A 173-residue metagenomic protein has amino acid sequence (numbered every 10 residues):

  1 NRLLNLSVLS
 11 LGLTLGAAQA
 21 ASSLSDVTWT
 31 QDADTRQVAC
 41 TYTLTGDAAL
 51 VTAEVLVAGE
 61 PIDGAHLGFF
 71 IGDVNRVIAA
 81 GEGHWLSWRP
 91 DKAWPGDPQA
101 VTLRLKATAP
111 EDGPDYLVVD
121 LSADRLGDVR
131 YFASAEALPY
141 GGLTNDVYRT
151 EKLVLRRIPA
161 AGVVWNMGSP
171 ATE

Functional and structural regions predicted by a protein language model:
N1-V8: Bacterial N-terminal signal peptides that target proteins for export
Q19-A33: Short, compositionally biased P/S/T/A/G/V-rich stretches that sit at domain boundaries
Q19-S22, T102-E173: Short, compositionally biased
R36-C40: Structural beta-strand segments of beta-rich domains
T43-A48, V57-G59, K92: Extracellular acidic, Ser/Thr/Pro-rich low-complexity tracts
T45-L50, A160-V163: Short proline/glycine-enriched turn/loop motifs at strand-loop junctions of beta-rich domains
D63-A79: Solvent-exposed serine/threonine-rich low-complexity stretches and specific carbohydrate-binding patches
I78, K92-V101: Short glycine/proline/serine/threonine-rich loop/turn segments at secondary-structure transition edges
